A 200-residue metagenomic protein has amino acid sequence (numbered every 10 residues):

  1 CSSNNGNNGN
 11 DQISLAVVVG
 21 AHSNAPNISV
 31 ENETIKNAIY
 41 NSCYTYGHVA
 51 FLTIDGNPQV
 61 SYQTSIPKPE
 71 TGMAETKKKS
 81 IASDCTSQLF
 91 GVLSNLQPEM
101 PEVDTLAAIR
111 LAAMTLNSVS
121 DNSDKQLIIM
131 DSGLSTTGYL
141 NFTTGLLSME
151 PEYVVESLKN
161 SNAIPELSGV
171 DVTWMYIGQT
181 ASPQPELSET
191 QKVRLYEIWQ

Functional and structural regions predicted by a protein language model:
C1-N4: Bacterial signal peptide processing site
N10-G72, K125-I128: Von Willebrand factor
D11-N24, Q88-N95, M175-T180: Acidic/histidine-rich, surface-exposed loop or edge segments in extracytoplasmic proteins
I28-N37, T105-R110, L146-K159, S188-W199: Well-ordered, non-membrane alpha-helical segments in soluble/globular domains
K36-Y44, P98, L111-D121, S135 (+1 more regions): Sec-exported extracytoplasmic/periplasmic mature domains
G72-S123: Von Willebrand factor
P101-S118, Q126, T137, Y176-W199: Short, surface-exposed patches at the edges or C-terminal ends of soluble domains, predominantly
L134-K192: VWA/integrin I-like adhesion module and closely mimicked acidic/polar interface patches used
